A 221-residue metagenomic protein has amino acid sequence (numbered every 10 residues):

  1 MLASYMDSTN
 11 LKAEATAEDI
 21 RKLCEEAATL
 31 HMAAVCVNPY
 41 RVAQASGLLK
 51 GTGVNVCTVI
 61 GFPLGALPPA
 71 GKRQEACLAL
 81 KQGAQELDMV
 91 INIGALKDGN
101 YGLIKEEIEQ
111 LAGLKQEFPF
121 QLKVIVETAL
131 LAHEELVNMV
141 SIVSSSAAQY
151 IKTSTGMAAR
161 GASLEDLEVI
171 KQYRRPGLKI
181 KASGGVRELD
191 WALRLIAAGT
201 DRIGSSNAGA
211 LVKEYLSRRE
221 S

Functional and structural regions predicted by a protein language model:
M1-L30, Y40-F62, P68-I180, E188-A210 (+1 more regions): Alpha/beta enzyme core
V37: N-terminal beta-strand-loop-alpha-helix module at the start of alpha/beta ligand-binding or catalytic domains
S183: Short hydrophobic "strand-cap" motifs at the C-terminus of beta-strands
Y215: Short, flexible helix/strand-to-coil boundary loops that buttress conserved ligand/catalytic motifs in alpha/beta
